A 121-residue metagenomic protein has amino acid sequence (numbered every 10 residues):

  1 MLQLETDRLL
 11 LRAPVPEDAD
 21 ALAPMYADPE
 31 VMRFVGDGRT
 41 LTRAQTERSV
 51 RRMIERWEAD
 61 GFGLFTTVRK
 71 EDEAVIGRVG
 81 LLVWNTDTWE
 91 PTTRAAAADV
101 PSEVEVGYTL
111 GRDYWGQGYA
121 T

Functional and structural regions predicted by a protein language model:
M1-D113: GNAT-family acyltransferases
Y114-Y119: Conserved acetyl-CoA pyrophosphate-binding loop and the N-cap/start of the following alpha-helix in GNAT-like
